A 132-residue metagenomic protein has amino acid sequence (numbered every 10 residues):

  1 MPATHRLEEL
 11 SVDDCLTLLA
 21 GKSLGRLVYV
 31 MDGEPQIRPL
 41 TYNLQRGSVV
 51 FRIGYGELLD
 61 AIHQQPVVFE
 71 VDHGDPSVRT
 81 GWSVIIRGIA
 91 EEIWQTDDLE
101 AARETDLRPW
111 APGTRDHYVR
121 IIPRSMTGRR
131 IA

Functional and structural regions predicted by a protein language model:
M1-A20: Extreme N-terminal tail/first-helix region
A20-K22, E34-P35, S83, P112-T114: Short solvent-exposed loop/turn micro-motifs enriched in small/polar/acidic residues
K22-G54: Short beta-strand segments
G33, D75, T127: Short loop/turn segments at secondary-structure transitions that flank enzyme active sites
S48-V50, R120, T127: General beta-strand recognition
Y55-H117, P123: Short, structured beta-strand-loop surface elements
R129-I131: Short helix/loop capping segments that flank catalytic or ligand/cofactor-binding pockets
